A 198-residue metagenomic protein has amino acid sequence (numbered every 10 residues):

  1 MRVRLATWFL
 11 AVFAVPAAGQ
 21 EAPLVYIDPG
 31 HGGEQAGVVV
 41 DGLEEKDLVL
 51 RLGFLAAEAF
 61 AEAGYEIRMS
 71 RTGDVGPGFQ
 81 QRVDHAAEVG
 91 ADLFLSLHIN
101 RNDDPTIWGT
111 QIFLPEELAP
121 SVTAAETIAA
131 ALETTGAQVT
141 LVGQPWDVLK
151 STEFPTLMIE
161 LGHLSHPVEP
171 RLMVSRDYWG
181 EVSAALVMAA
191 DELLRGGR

Functional and structural regions predicted by a protein language model:
M1-R4: Positively charged n-region of N-terminal signal peptides that target proteins for export
A6-P16: Bacterial N-terminal signal peptides
Q20-A124: Catalytic-core regions of hydrolytic enzymes
Y26, G37, V89, L93-D104 (+1 more regions): Active-site-adjacent mobile loop/cap segments within catalytic or ligand-binding domains
V49, S121, A125, S175 (+1 more regions): Short, charged, low-complexity patches
F79-V83, L141-W146: Alpha-helical scaffolding within the catalytic cores of extracellular/periplasmic polymer-degrading hydrolases
A119-G143: Active-site-adjacent substrate-binding region of metalloamidase/peptidase-like peptide-processing proteins
